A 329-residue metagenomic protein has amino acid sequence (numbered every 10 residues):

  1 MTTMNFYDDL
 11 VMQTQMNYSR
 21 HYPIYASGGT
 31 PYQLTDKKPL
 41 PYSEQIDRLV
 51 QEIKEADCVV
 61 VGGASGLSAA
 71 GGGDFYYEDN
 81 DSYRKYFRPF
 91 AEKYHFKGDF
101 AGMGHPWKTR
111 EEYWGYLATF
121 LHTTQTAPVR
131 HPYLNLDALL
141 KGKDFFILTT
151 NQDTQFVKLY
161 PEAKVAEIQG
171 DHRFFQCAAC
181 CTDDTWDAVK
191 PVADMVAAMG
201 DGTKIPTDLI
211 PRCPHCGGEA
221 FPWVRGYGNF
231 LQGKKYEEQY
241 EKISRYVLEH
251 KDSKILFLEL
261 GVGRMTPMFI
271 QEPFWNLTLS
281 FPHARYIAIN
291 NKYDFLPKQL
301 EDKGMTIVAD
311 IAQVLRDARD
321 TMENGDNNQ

Functional and structural regions predicted by a protein language model:
T2-Q329: Conserved catalytic alpha/beta core of Sir2/sirtuin-type deacylases, generalized to analogous enzyme cores that bind
